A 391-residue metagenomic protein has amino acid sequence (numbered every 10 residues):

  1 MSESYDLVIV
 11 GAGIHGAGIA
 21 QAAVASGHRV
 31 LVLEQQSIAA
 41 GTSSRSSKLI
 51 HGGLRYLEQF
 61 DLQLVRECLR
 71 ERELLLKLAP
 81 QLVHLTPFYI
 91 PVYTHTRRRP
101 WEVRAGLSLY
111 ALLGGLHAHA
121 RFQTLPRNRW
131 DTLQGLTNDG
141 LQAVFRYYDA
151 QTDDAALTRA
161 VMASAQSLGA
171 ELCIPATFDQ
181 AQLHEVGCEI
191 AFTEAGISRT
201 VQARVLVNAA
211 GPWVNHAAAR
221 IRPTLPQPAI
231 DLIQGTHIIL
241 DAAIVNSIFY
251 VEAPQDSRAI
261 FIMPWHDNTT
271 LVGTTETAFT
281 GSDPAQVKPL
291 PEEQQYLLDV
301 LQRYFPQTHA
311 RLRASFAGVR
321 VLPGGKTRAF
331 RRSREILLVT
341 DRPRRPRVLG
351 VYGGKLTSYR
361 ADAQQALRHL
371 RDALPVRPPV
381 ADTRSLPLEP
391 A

Functional and structural regions predicted by a protein language model:
S2-H15: Beta1/beta-strand and adjacent pyrophosphate-binding region of the FAD-binding site in flavoprotein oxidoreductases
E3-Y5, G196-V205: Core beta-strand elements of the Rossmann-like FAD/NAD(P) dinucleotide-binding domain in flavoenzyme oxidoreductases
V24-R45: Glycine-rich FAD pyrophosphate-binding loop
K48-T132, A259: Dinucleotide-binding Rossmann-like beta1-alpha1 core, especially the glycine-rich loop that anchors the ADP
V92-L168, C173, A181-V186, A310 (+2 more regions): Flavin (FAD/FMN) cofactor-binding and adjacent substrate-gating region of FAD-dependent oxidoreductase domains
Y148, D154-A156, S164, R222-I239 (+2 more regions): C-terminal catalytic lobe of FAD-dependent flavoproteins
N208-P223: Flavin (primarily FAD) binding-site architecture
